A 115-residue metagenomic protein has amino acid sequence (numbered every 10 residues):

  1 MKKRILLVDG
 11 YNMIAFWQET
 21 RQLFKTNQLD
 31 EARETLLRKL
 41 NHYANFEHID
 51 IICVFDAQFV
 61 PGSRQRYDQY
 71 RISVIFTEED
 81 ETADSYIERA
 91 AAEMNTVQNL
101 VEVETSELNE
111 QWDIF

Functional and structural regions predicted by a protein language model:
K3-I5, N12-F115: Nuclease catalytic cores that cleave nucleic-acid phosphodiester bonds, predominantly acidic two-metal-ion
